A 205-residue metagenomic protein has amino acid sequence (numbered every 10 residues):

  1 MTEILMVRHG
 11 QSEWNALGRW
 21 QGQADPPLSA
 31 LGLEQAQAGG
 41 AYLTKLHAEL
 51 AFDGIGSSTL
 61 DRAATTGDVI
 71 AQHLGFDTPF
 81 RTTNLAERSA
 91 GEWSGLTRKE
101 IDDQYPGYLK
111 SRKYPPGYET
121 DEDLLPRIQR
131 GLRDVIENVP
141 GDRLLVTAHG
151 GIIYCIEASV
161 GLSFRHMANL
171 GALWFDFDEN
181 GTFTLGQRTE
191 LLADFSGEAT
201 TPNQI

Functional and structural regions predicted by a protein language model:
M1-E3, G39, E87-E100, E157-I205: Acidic, low-complexity terminal tails and accessory targeting/binding regions of phosphate-metabolizing enzymes
T2-D77, Q104, E122-L125, M167: Active-site-proximal alpha-helix that buttresses catalytic centers in soluble enzyme cores
H9, V139, H149, A193-F195: Histidine-centered active-site/metal-ligand motif
G10, S57-L60, N84, T147-G151: Short, well-ordered beta-to-alpha junction loops that form the rim of enzyme active sites and present histidine/acidic
E13, R62-A64, E87-R88, I152-Y154: Short, active-site-adjacent cap segments at secondary-structure transitions
A48-T83, G107, D178-I205: Conserved histidine-centered catalytic loops in small-molecule metabolism enzymes
A64, F76, Q129-G186: Active-site-adjacent alpha-helix immediately C-terminal to a catalytic or transition-state-stabilizing loop
I70-R130, G186, T200-I205: Phosphate-handling substructures
